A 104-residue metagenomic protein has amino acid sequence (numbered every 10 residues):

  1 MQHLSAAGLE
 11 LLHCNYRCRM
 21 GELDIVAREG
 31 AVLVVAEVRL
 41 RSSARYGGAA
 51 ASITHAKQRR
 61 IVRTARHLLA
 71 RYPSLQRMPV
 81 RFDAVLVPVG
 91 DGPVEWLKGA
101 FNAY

Functional and structural regions predicted by a protein language model:
M1-C14: Acidic-basic catalytic patches of nuclease active cores, encompassing PD-(D/E)XK and other metal-cofactor nuclease
L4, I61, F82: Residue-level signal for inorganic ion chemistry
N15, R39, D83-V85: Solvent-exposed beta-strand sheet faces enriched in polar/charged residues
R19-G21: Short acidic/glycine-enriched loop/turn segments that link adjacent beta-strands
L23-G48, I53, I61: Conserved catalytic cores of phosphodiester-cleaving nucleases, focusing on short active-site segments
S52-P73: Short, charged, amphipathic alpha-helix that recurs within catalytic cores of restriction-modification and other
R71-Y104: Domain-level recognition of nuclease-like catalytic cores that cleave nucleotide substrates
